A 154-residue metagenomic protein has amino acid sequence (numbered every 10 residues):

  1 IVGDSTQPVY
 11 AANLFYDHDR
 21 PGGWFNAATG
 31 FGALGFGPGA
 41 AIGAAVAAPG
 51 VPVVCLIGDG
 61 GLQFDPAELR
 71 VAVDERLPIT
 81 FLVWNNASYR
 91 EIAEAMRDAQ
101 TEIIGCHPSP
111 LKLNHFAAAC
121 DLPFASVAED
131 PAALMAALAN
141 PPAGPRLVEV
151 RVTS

Functional and structural regions predicted by a protein language model:
I1, V51-V54, I79, G144-V152: Generic beta-sheet signal
I1-G50, R146: Active-site diphosphate/adenylate-binding microenvironment
T6-P8, G60, N86-A87, V152-S154: Short glycine-rich anion-binding loops that position phosphate/pyrophosphate groups of nucleotides and phosphorylated
L14, E68-V71, A136-A137: A short acidic, amphipathic alpha-helical/loop segment
A45, V71, F116: Hydrophobic/aromatic ligand-binding patch that stacks against planar heteroaromatic rings of cofactors or nucleotides
V51-I57, G61-P108: Conserved thiamine diphosphate
M96-A137: Conserved thiamine diphosphate
P131-S154: Glycine/aspartate-rich loop-and-adjacent alpha/beta segment that forms the canonical ThDP
